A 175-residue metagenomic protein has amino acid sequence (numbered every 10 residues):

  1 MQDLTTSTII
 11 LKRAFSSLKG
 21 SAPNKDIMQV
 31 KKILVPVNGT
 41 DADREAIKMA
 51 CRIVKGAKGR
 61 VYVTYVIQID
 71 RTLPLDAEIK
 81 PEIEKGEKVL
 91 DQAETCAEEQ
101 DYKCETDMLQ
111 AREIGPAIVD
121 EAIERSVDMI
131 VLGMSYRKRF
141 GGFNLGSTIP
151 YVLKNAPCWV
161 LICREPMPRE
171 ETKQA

Functional and structural regions predicted by a protein language model:
D3-M28, E98-I130, M167-A175: Structural beta-alpha unit
N24-A77, C96-E105: Small/aliphatic-rich secondary-structure junction motif
N38, A77-K85, N144: Alpha-helix N-cap and loop-to-helix initiation/capping positions
A46, L73-D76, A117-V119, G142-F143 (+1 more regions): Short, well-ordered secondary-structure micro-motifs
M49, E82-A93, A117-V119: Short, solvent-exposed amphipathic alpha-helices that sit in or adjacent to ligand/effector-binding or catalytic
R52-K55, I123-E124, K154: Solvent-exposed polar/charged
E78-I83, I123-R125, T148-I149: Short, hinge-like loop/turn segments at secondary-structure boundaries
L132-N155, P168-K173: Glycine-rich, Arg-bearing micro-motifs that act as flexible, cationic patches
